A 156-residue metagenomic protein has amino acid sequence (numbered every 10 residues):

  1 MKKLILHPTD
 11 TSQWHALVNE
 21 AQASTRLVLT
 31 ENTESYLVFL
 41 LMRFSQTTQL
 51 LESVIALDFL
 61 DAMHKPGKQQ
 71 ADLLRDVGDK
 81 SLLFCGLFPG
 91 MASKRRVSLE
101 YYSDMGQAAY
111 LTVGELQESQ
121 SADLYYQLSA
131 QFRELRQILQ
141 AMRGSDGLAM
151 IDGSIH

Functional and structural regions predicted by a protein language model:
M1-I155: Polar/charged low-complexity regulatory segments
